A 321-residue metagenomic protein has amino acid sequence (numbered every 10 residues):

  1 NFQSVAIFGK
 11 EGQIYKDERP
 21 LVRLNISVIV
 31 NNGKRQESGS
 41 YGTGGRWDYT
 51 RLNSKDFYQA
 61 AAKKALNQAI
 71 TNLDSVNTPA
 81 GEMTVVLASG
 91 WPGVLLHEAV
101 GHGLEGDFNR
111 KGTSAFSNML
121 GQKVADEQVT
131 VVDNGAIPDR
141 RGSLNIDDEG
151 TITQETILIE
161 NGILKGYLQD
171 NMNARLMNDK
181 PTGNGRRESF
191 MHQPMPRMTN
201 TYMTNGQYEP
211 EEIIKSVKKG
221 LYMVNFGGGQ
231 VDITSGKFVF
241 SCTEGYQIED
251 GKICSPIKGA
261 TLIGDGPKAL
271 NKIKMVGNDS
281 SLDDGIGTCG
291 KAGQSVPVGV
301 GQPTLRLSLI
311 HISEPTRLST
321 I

Functional and structural regions predicted by a protein language model:
N1-S313, R317: N-terminal small-residue-enriched
